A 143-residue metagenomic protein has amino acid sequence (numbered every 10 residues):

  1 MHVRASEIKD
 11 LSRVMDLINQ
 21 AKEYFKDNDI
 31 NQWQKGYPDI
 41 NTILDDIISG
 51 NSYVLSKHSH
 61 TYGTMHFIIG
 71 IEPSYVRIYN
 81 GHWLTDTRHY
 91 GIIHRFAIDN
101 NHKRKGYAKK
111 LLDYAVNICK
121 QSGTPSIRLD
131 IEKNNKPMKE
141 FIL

Functional and structural regions predicted by a protein language model:
H2-D16: A short beta-loop-alpha structural element at the N-terminal edge of CoA-dependent acyl/N-acetyltransferase catalytic
S6, F96-I98, I131: Hydrophobic adenine-recognition pocket in adenosine-nucleotide-binding enzymes
K22-T42: Conserved GNAT-fold acetyl-CoA-binding loop/helix
S49-F67: Conserved beta-hairpin
H66-R95, K103: Conserved acyl-donor/pantetheine-binding loop and adjacent beta-alpha core of acyl/acetyltransferases and related
R95-I98, R104-N117, E140-L143: Conserved acetyl-CoA-binding loop-helix of GNAT-fold acetyltransferases
K103, L129-K139: Conserved beta-strand-loop-alpha-helix junction that forms the acyl-donor binding cleft
L112, C119-I131: Conserved GNAT acetyl-CoA-binding A-motif
